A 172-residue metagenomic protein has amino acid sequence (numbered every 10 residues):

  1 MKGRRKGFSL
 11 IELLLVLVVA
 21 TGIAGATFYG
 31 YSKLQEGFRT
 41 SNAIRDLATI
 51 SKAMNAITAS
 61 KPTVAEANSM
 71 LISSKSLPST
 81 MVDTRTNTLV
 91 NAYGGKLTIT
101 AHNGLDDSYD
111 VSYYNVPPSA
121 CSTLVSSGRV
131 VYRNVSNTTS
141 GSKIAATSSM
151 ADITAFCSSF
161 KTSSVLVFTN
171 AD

Functional and structural regions predicted by a protein language model:
M1-D46: N-terminal single-pass transmembrane signal-anchor helix
R4-R5, R39, R45, K52 (+3 more regions): Arginine residue identity/basic-tract feature
G25, S32-S74: Membrane-proximal N-terminal amphipathic helix
G30, T49, A120-T123: Generic detector of isolated residues embedded in canonical secondary-structure elements
A59-D172: Periplasmic/extracellular, small/polar-rich flexible segments of pilin-like filament-forming proteins
